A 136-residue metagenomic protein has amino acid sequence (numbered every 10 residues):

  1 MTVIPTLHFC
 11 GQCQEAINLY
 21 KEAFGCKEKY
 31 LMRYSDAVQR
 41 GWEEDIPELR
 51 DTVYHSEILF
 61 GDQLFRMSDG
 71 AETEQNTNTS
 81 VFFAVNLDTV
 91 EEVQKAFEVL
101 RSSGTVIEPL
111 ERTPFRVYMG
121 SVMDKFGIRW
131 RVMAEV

Functional and structural regions predicted by a protein language model:
M1, R50-T52, T77-T79: Residue-level preference for beta-strand/loop junctions
V3, L19, K29-L31, L59 (+2 more regions): Vicinal oxygen chelate
L7-D62: Core segments of cupin and vicinal oxygen chelate
